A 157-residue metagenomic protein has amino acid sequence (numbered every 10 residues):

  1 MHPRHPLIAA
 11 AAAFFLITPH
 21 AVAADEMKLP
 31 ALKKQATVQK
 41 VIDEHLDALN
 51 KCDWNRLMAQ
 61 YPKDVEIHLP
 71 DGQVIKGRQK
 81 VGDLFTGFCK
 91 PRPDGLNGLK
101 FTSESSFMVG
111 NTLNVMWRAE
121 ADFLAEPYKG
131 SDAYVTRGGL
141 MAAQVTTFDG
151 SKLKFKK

Functional and structural regions predicted by a protein language model:
M1-A9: Bacterial N-terminal signal peptides that target proteins for export
A9-T18: Bacterial N-terminal signal peptides
A21-A59, K63, F155: Short, low-complexity N-terminal intrinsically disordered segments enriched in polar/charged residues
H45, L57-M58, V65, G77 (+5 more regions): Hydrophobic pocket/interface hotspot
E66-K76, K90-G95: A short gly/proline-enriched turn/hairpin at secondary-structure junctions
D83-P127: Surface-exposed, charged secondary-structure patches
P127-K157: Short beta-strand edge/turn micro-motifs at domain boundaries
